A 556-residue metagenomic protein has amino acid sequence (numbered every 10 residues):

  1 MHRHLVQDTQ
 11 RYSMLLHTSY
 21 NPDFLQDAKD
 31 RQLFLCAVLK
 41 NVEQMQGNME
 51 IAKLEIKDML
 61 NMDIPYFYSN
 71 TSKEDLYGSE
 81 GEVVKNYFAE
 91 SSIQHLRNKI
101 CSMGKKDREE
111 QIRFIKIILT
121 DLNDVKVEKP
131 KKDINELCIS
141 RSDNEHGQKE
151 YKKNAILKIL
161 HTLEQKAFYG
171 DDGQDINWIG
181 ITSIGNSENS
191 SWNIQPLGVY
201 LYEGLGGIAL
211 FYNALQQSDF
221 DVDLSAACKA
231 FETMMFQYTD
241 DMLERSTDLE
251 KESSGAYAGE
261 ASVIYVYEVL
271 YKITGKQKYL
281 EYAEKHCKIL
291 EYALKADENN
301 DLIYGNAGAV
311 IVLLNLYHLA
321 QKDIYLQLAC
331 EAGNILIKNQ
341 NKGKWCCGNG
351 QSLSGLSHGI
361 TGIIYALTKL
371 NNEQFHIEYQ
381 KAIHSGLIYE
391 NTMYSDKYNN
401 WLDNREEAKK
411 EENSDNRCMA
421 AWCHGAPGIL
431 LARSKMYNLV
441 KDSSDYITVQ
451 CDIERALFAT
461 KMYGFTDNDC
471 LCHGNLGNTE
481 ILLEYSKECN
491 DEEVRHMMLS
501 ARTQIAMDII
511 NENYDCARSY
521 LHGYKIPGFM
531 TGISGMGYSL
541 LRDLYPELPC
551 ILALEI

Functional and structural regions predicted by a protein language model:
M1-E203, G207, F211, T247-G255 (+3 more regions): Regulatory N- and C-terminal appendages and interdomain linkers associated with kinase/kinase-like NTP transferase
S140-E145, G206-D221, S262-K276, V310-K322 (+4 more regions): Well-ordered alpha-helical scaffold segments within catalytic/enzyme domains
L157-Q174, A226-T247, K278-E298, L328-W345 (+3 more regions): Long, well-ordered core segments of solenoidal/helical folds
I159, G204-G207, F211, M234 (+16 more regions): Amphipathic, well-ordered alpha-helical segments in soluble domains
S187-L205, M242-E260, Y292-N306, W345-T361 (+4 more regions): Solvent-exposed loop and edge beta-strand segments that line ligand/cofactor-binding and catalytic clefts
L249, S253-V263, E268-G308, Y317-L328: Internal alpha-solenoid helical repeat scaffolds
I324-Q450, A456-A459: Extended ligand-binding clefts on enzyme/binding-domain cores
D467-C472, C489-I556: CBM-like carbohydrate-recognition segments
